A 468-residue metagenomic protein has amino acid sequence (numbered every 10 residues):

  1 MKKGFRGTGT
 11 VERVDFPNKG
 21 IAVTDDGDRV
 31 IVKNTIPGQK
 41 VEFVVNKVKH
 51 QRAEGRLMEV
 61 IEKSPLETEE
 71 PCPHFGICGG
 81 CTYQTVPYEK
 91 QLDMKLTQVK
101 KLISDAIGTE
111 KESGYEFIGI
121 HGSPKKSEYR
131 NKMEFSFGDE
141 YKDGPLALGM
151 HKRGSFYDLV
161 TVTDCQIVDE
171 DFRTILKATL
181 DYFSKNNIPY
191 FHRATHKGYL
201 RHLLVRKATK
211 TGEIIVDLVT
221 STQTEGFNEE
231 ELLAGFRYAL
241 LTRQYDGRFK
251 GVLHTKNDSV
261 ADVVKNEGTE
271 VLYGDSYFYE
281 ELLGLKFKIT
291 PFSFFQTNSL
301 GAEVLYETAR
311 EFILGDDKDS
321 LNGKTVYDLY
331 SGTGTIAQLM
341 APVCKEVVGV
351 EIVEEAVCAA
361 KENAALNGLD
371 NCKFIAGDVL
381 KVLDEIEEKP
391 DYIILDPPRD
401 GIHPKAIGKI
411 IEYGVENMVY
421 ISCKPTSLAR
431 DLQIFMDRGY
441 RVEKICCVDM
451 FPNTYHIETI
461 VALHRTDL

Functional and structural regions predicted by a protein language model:
M1-G7, R13-P17, T222-L468: Rossmann-like S-adenosyl-L-methionine
M1-H74, K111, R153, K373 (+1 more regions): Terminal RNA-binding accessory module
G20-D25, G149-K152, D217-V219, A360: Short, acidic/hydrophobic/Gly-rich beta-strand patch recurrent on exposed beta strands that often constitutes part
G38, V168, N298: Short, conserved phosphate/pyrophosphate- and ester-handling motifs at nucleotide-, phospho-/glycolipid
E59-E70, G79-Y190, K210: Extended interfacial segments that mediate partner engagement and assembly in macromolecular machines
I118-K125, R193, L200-H202, C447-M450: Short, solvent-exposed loop/turn elements at beta->coil junctions and helix N-caps that rim active or binding pockets
Y157-R201, T222-H254: Internal alpha/beta scaffold segment
R206-A208: Structural signature of eukaryotic scaffold interfaces centered on beta-propeller domains
